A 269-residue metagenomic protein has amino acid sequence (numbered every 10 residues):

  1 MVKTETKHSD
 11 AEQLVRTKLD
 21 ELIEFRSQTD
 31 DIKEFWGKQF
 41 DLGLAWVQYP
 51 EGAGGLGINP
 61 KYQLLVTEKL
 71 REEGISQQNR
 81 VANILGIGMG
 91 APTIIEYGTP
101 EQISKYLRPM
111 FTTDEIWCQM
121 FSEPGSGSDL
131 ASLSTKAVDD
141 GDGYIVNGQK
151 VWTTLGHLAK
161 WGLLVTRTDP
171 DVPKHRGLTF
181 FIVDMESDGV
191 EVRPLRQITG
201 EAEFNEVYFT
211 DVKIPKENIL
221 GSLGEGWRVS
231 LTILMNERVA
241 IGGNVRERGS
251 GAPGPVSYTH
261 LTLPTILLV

Functional and structural regions predicted by a protein language model:
M1-I84, I95, E101-K105, P109-T112 (+2 more regions): Amphipathic, small/basic residue-rich leader segments at the start of a protein or domain
T113-F121: A short, Trp-centered hydrophobic/proline-enriched beta-strand micro-motif
T135-V138: A structural signal for short hydrophobic beta-strand segments in well-ordered beta-sheet cores
N147-R193: A short core secondary-structure module
E186-K213: Flexible, small-/acidic-enriched active-site or ligand-binding loops
V212-V229, L234: Long, acidic (Asp/Glu-rich), low-complexity accessory segments flanking structured domains
M235-E237, I241-Y258: A conserved active-site cap/scaffold subdomain adjacent to cofactor or substrate pockets
T259-T265: Conserved small/polar residues in nucleotide/adenosyl-binding loops
